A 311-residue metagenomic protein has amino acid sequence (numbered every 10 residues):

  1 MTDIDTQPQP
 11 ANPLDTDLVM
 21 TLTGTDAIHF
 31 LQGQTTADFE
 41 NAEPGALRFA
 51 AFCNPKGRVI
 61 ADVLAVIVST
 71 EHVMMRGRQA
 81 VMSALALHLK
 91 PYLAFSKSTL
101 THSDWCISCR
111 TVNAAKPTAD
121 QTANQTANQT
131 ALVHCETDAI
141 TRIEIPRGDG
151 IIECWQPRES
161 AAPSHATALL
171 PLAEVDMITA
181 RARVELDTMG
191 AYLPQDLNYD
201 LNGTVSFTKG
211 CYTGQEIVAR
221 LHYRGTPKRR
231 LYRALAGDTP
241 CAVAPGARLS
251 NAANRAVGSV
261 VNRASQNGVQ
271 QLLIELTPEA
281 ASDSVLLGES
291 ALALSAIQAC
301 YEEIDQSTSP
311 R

Functional and structural regions predicted by a protein language model:
M1-R311: Basic, glycine/lysine-rich polyanion-binding surfaces/domains
